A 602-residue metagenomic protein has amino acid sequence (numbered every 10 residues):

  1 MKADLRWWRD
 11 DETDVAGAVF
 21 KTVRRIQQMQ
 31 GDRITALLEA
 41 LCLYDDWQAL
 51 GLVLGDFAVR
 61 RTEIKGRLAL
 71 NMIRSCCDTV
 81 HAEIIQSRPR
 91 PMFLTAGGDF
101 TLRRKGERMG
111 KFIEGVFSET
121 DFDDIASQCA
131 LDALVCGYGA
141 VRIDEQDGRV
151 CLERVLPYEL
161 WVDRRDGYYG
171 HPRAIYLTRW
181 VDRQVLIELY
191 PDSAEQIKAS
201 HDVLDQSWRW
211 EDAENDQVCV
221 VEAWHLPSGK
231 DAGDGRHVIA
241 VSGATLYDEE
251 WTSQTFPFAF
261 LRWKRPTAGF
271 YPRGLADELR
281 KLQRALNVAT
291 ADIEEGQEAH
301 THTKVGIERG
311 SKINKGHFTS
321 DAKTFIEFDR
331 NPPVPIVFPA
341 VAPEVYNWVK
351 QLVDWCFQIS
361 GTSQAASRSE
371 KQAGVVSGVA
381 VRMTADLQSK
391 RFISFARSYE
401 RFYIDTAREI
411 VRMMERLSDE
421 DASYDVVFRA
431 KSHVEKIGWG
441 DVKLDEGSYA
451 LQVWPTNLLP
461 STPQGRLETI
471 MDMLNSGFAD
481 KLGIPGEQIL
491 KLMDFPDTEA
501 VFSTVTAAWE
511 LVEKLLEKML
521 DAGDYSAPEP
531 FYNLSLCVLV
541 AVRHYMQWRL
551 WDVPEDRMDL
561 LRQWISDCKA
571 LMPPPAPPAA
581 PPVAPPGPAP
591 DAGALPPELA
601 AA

Functional and structural regions predicted by a protein language model:
M1-S242, L246, V341-E344, W348-D354 (+7 more regions): Extended, helix-rich architectural segments
M1-T35, A40-R60, L134, L189 (+2 more regions): C-terminal anchoring/interaction modules
I64-K65, G110-V116, W210-E211, D231-A232 (+6 more regions): N-terminal start-of-chain detector that recognizes signal peptides and the immediate post-cleavage beginning
I84, R104-K105, F112, P257 (+3 more regions): Short, flexible segments with low predicted structural confidence
R88, M92-A96, M109-I113, T120 (+7 more regions): Generic signal for short, ordered secondary-structure residues within or immediately flanking folded domains
D99, R103-G106, E119-D123, P272-Q283 (+4 more regions): Generic detection of long, well-ordered alpha-helical segments
D147-R149, D166, T245, K264-T267 (+4 more regions): Short loop/turn segments at secondary-structure transitions that flank enzyme active sites
G233-T319: Catalytic nucleotidyl-transfer cores of nucleotide-processing enzymes
